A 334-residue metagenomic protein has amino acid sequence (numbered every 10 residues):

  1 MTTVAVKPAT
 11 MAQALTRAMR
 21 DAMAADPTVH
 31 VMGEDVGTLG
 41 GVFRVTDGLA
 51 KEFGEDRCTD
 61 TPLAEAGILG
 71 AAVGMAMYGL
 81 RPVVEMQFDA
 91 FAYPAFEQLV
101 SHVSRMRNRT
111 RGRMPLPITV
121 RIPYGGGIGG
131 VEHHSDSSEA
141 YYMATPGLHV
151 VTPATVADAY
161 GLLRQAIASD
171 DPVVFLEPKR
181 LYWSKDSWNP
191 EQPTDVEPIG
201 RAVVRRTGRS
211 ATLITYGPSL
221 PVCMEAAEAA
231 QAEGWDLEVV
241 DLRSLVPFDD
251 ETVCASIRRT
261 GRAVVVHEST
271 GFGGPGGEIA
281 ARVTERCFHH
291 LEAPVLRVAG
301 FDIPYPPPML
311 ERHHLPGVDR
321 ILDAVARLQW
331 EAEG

Functional and structural regions predicted by a protein language model:
M1-L176, L181, H313, W330: Thiamine diphosphate
V36, F43-G48, E52, E65 (+2 more regions): Thiamine diphosphate
